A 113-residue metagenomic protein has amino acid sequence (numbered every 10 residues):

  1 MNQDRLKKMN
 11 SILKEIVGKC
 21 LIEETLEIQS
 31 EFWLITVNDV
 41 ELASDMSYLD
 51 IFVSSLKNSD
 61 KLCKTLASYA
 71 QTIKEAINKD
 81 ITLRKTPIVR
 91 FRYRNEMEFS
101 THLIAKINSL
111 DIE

Functional and structural regions predicted by a protein language model:
M1-E113: Charge-rich, low-complexity N-terminal segments
